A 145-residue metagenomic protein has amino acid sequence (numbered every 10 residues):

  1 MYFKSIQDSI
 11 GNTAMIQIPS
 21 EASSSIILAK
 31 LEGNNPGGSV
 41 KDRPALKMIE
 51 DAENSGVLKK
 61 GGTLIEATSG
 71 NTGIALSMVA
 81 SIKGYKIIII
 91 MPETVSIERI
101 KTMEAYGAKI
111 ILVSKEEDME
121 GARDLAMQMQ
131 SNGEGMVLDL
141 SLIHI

Functional and structural regions predicted by a protein language model:
M1-I143: PLP-dependent amino-acid enzyme catalytic core
